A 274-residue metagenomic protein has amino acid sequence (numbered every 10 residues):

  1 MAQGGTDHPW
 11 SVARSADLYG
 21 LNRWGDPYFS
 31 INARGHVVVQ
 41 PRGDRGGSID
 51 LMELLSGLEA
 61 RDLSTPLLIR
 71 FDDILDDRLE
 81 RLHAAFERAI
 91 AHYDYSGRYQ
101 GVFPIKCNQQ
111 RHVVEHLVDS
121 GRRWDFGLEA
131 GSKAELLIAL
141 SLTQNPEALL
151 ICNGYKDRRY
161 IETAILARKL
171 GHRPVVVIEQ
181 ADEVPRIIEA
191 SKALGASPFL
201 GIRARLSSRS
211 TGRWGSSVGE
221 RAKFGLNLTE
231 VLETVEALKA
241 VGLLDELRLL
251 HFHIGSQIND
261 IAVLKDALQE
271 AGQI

Functional and structural regions predicted by a protein language model:
A2, P9, G47-L51, L55 (+1 more regions): N-proximal short alpha-helices
A2-R45: N-terminal basic/disordered segments at the start of proteins
R14-D17, R23, E87, A91-Y93 (+2 more regions): Residue-level detector of functional hotspots within protein domains
Y19-L21, P27-S30, S56-E59, S141-T143 (+2 more regions): A general structural signal for short secondary-structure junctions and capping/turn motifs
I31-Q109: Low-complexity, highly charged intrinsically disordered N-terminal segments that act as targeting/localization
D94-I274: Active-site-proximal beta-alpha core segment in soluble small-molecule metabolic enzymes
